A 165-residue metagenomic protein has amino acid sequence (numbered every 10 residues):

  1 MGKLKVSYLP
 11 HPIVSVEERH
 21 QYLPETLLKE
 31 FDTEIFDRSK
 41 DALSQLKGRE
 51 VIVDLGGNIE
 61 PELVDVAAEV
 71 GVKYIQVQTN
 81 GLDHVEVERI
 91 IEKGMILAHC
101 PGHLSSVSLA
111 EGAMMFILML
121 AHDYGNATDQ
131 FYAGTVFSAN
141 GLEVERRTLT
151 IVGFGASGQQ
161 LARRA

Functional and structural regions predicted by a protein language model:
M1-V51: N-terminal glycine-/charge-rich "phosphate-binding" loop or analogous flexible N-terminal tail
K3, V72, E145-T148: Phosphate-coordination loops involved in phosphoryl transfer and adenosine-cofactor binding
P12-V14, D37-K40, L55-E60, Q78-L82 (+1 more regions): Short beta->alpha connector loops
Y22, G112-F116, Q160: Alpha-helical elements of Rossmann-like donor-binding domains used by nucleotide-donor carbohydrate transfer enzymes
L23-E25, L43-S44, E88, N140-L142 (+1 more regions): Short secondary-structure boundary/capping segments
F31-R38, L55-G57, D129-F137: Short gly/ser/thr-rich secondary-structure transition/capping motifs
E50-T128, L142: Phosphate/diphosphate ligand-binding glycine-rich loop within oxidoreductases
A139-A165: Rossmann-like dinucleotide/phosphate-binding beta-alpha-beta segment
